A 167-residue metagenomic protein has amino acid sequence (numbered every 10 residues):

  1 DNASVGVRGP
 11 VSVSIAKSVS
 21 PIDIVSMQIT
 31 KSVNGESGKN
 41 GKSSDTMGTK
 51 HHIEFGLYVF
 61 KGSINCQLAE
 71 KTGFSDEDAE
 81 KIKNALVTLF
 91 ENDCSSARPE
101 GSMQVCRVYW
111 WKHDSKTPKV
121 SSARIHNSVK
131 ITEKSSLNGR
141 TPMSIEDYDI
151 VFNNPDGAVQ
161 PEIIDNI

Functional and structural regions predicted by a protein language model:
D1-I167: Basic polyanion-binding and macromolecular-assembly surfaces
